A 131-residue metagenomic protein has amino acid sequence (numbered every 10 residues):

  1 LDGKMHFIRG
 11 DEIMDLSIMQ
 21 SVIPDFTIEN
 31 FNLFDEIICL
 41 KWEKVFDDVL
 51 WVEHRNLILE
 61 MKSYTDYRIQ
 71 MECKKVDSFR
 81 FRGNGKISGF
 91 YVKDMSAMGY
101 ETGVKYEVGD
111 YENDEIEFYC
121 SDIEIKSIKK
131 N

Functional and structural regions predicted by a protein language model:
F7-N131: Surface-exposed, interaction-prone regions used to assemble/regulate multi-protein complexes
